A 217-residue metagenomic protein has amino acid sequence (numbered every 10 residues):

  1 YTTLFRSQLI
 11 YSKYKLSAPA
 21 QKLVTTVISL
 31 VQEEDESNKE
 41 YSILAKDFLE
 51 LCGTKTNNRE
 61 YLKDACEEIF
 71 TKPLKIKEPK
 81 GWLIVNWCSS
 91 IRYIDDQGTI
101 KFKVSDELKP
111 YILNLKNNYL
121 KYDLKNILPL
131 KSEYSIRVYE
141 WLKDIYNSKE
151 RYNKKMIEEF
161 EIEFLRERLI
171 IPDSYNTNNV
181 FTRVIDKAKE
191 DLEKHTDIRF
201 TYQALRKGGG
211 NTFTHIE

Functional and structural regions predicted by a protein language model:
T2-E217: Charged, alpha-helix-forming regions
